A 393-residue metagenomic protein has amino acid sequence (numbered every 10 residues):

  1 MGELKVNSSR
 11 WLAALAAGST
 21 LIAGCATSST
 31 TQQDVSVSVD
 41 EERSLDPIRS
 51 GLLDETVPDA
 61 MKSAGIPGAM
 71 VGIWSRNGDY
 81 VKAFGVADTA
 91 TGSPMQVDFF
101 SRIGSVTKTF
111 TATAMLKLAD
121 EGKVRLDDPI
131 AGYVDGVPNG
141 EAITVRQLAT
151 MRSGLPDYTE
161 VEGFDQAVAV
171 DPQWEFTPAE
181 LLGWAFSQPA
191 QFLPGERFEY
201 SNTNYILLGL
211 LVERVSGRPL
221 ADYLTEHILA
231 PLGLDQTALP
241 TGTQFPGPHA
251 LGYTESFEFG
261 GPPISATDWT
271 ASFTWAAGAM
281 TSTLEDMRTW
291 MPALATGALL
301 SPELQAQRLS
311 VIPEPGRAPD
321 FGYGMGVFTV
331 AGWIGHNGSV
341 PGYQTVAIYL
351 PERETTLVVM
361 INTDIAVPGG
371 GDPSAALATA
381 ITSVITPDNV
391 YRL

Functional and structural regions predicted by a protein language model:
G2-T30: Secretory targeting and sorting signals
C25-K82, S216-R218, D222-E226, P262-L393: Catalytic loop of the DD-peptidase/beta-lactamase superfamily, centered on the K-T-G motif and neighboring
E55, A112-T113, D128, I206 (+1 more regions): A generic alpha-helix surface/boundary motif
A64-P67, A90-Q147, F192-T203, W275 (+1 more regions): Short active-site loop at a secondary-structure junction that contains or immediately precedes the catalytic residue(s)
V81, D88, A142-P341: Short, surface-exposed loop or secondary-structure junction motifs that flank catalytic or metal-binding residues
D88-A90, I365: Feature marks short, surface-exposed loop/turn motifs that line or immediately flank catalytic pockets and channel
